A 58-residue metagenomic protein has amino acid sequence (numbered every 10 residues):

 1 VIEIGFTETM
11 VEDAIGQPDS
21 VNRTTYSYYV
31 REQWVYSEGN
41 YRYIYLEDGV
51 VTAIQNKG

Functional and structural regions predicted by a protein language model:
V1-G58: Residues within mature, well-folded domains
